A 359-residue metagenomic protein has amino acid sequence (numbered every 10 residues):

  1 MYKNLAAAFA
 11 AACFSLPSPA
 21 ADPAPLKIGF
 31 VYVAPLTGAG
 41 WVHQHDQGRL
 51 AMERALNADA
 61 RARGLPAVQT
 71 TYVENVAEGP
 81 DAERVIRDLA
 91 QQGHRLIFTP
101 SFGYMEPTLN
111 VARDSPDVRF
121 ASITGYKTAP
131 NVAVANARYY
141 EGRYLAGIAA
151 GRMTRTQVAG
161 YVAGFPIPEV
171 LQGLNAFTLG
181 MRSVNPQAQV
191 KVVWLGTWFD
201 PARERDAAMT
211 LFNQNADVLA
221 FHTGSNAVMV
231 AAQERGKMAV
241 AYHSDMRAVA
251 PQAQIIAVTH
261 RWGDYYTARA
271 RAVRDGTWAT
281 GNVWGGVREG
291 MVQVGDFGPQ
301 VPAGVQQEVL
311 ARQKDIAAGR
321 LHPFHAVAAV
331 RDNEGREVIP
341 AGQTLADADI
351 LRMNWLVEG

Functional and structural regions predicted by a protein language model:
M1-A6: Bacterial N-terminal signal peptides that target proteins for export
S15-S18: N-terminal signal peptide c-region/cleavage motif recognized by signal peptidases
A21-G359: A residue-level marker of the well-folded mature domains of exported/periplasmic proteins
